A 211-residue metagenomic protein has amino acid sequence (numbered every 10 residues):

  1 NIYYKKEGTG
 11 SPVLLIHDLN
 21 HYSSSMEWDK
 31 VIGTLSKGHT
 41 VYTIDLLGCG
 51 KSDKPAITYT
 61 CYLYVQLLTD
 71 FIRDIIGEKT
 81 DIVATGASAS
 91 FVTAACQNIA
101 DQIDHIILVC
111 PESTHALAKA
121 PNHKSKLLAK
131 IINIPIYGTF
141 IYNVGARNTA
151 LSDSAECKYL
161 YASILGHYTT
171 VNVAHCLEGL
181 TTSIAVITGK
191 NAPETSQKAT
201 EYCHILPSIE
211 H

Functional and structural regions predicted by a protein language model:
Y3-K51: Conserved HGGG/HGGXW glycine-rich cap/lid loop of the alpha/beta-hydrolase fold
P12, T40, K79-D81, I103-H105 (+1 more regions): Structural signature of beta-strand start/N-cap positions in the alpha/beta core of ABC transporter nucleotide-binding
H17, C49, T80, A84-A89: Conserved alpha/beta-hydrolase "nucleophile elbow" surrounding the catalytic nucleophile
S25-E27, S52-T58, L117-K119, Q197: Conserved catalytic-core motifs of eukaryotic protein kinase domains, centered on the activation segment
G33, T181-H211: Conserved loop-alpha-helix segment in the C-terminal half of the alpha/beta-hydrolase fold that carries the catalytic
T43-D81: Active-site loop/oxyanion-hole signature of alpha/beta-hydrolase fold enzymes
S90-N98, I103-P135: Flexible "cap/lid" loop of the alpha/beta hydrolase fold
A118-H123, A129-I184, N191-P193: Conserved alpha/beta-hydrolase catalytic His-Asp/Glu region
